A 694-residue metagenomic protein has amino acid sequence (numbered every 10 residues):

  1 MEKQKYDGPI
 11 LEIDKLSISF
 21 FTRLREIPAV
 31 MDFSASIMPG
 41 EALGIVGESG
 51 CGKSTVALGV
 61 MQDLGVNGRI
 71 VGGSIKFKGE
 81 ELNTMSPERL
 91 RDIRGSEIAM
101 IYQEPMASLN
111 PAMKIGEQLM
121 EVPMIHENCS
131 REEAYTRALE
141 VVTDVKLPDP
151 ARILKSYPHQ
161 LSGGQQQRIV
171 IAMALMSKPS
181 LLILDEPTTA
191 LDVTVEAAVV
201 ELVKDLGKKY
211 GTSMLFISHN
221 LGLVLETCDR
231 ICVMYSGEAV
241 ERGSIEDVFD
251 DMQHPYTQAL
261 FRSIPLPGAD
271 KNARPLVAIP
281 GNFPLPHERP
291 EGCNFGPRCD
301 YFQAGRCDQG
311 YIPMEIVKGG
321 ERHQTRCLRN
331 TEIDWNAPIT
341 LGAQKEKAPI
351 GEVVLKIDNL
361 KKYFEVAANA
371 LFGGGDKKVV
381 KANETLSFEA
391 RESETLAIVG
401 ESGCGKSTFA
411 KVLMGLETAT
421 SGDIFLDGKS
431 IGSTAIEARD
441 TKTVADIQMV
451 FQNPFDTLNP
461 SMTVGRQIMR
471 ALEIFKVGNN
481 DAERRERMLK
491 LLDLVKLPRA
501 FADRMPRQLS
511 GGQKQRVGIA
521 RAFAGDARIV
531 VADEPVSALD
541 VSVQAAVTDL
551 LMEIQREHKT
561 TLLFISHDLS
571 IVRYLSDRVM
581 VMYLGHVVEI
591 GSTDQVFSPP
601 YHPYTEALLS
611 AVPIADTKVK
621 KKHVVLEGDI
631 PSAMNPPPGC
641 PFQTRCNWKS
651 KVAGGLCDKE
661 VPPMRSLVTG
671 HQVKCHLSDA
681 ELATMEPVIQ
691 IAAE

Functional and structural regions predicted by a protein language model:
Q4-D7, I245-V354, A367-L371, T593-E694: Charged, flexible cofactor/metal-binding loops and thiol motifs
E48, Q62, L191, V195-R274 (+1 more regions): P-loop NTP-binding/switch modules centered on Walker-like glycine-rich loops
M61-G65, M414: Helix-to-loop junction immediately C-terminal to a conserved catalytic motif
R69-E81, G422-S433, T443: Conserved ABC transporter NBD signature motif
E133-R152, F261, A482-A500, L609-S610: Conserved ABC ATPase "signature" region
S156-L161, Q165, M505-L509, Q513: Conserved ABC ATPase signature
